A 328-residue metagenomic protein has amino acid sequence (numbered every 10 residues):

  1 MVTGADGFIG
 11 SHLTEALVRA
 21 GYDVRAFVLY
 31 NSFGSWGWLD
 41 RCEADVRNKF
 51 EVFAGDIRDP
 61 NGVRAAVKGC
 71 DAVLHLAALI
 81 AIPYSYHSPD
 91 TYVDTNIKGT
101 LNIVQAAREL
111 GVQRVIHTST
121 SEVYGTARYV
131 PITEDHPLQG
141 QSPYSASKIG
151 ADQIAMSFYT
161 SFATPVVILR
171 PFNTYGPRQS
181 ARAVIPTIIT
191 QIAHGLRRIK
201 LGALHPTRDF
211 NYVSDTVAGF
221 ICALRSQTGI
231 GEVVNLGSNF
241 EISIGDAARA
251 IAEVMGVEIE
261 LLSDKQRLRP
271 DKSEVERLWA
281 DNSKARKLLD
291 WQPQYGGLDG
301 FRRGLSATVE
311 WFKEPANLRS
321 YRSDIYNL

Functional and structural regions predicted by a protein language model:
M1-T174, R303, A307-N317, Y321-R322 (+1 more regions): N-terminal Rossmann-like NAD(P)+-binding domain of SDR-like oxidoreductases, especially those catalyzing
A44-F50, D135, F162-P165, I189-K200 (+4 more regions): A short C-terminal helix-loop "cap" of Rossmann-like NAD(P)-dependent dehydrogenase/epimerase domains
R58, H87, T95-K98, D135 (+8 more regions): Residue-level signal for the nucleotide or nucleotide-sugar donor/cofactor binding architecture
V73, T216, F220, L236 (+3 more regions): Non-catalytic, hydrophobic alpha-helical segments
I149, T174-T187, H194-I199, V213-S214 (+4 more regions): Glycine/proline-rich active-site loop of Rossmann-fold NAD(P)-dependent oxidoreductases
G150, I154, F158, T187-I188 (+2 more regions): Hydrophobic alpha-helix immediately C-terminal to the catalytic Tyr-X-X-X-Lys motif of short-chain
A203, G231-V234, S243-A248, G256-R277 (+1 more regions): C-terminal "lid/loop" region of Rossmann-like NAD(P)-dependent oxidoreductases
V213, V233, L268-G296, R303 (+1 more regions): Conserved C-terminal active-site "lid" loop/helix of NAD(P)H-dependent oxidoreductases that clamps the redox cofactor
